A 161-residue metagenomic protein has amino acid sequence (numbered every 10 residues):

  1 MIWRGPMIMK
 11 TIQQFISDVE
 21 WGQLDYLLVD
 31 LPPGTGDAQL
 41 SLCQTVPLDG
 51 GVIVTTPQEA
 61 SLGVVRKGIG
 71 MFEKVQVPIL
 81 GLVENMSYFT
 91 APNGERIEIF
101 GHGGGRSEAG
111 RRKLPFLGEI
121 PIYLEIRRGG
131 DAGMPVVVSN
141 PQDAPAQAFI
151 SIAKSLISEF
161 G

Functional and structural regions predicted by a protein language model:
I2-M9: Short glycine-rich substrate-engagement loop in P-loop NTPases that contacts/grips substrate
K10, Q14, D18-W21, D25-G129: Conserved catalytic-core segment of NTP-binding enzymes
A132-P145: C-terminal boundary of histidine-terminating zinc-finger modules
D143-K154: Short, amphipathic alpha-helical "lid/cap" segments that border enzyme active or binding sites
A153-G161: Short, hydrophobic alpha-helical segments
